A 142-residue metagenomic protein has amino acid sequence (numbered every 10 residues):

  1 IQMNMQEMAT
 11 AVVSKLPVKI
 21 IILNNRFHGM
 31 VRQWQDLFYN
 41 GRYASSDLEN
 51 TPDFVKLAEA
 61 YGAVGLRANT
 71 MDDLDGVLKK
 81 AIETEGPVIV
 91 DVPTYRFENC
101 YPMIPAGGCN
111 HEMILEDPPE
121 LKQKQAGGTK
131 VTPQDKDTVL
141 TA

Functional and structural regions predicted by a protein language model:
I1-A142: Thiamine diphosphate
